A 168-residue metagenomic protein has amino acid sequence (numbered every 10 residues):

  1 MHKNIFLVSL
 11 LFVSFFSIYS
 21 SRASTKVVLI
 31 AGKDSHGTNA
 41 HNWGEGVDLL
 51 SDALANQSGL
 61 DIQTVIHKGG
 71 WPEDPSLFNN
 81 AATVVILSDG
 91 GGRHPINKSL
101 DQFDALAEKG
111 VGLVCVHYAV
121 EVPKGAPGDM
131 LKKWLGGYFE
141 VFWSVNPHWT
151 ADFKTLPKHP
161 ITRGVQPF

Functional and structural regions predicted by a protein language model:
M1-I5: Positively charged n-region of N-terminal signal peptides that target proteins for export
V8-S17: Bacterial N-terminal signal peptides
S20-T25: Boundary at the C-terminal end of the N-terminal hydrophobic targeting segment
K26, I30, I161-G164: N-terminal presequences and immediately downstream first alpha-helices
V28-I30, S35-V122: Helical hinge/lid and interdomain linker segments adjacent to catalytic or ligand-binding clefts that mediate domain
R93-P167: A glycine-rich, often tryptophan-bearing local segment used as a flexible ligand/cofactor-contacting loop or short
